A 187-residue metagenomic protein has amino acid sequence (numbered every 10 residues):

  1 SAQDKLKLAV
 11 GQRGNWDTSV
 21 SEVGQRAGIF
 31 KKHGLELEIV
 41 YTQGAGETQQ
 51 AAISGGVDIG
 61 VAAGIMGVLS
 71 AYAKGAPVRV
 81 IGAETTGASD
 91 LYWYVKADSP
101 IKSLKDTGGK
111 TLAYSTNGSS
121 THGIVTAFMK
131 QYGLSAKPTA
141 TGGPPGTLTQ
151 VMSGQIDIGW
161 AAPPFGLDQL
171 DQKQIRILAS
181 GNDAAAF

Functional and structural regions predicted by a protein language model:
Q3-D17, L35-Y41, G109-A113, K137-T139: Short, well-ordered beta-strand elements
Q3-D4, S70-I81, D168-D183: Ligand-binding "clamshell"
L6-R26, Q43-A45, G64-I65, N117-S120: Extracytoplasmic "Venus flytrap"
G14-Y41, S70-K74, G123-K130, Q169: Short, polar/charged alpha-helical segment
I39-Q50, A63-M66, K137-Q155, A162-P164: Short helix-initiation/N-cap motifs at beta->coil->alpha
A51-I53, A71, T107, Q150-M152: Hydrophobic residues within well-ordered alpha-helices
K96-T111: Flexible hinge/capping segments at coil-to-helix
P145-F187: Pocket-lining segment of extracytoplasmic ligand-binding domains
